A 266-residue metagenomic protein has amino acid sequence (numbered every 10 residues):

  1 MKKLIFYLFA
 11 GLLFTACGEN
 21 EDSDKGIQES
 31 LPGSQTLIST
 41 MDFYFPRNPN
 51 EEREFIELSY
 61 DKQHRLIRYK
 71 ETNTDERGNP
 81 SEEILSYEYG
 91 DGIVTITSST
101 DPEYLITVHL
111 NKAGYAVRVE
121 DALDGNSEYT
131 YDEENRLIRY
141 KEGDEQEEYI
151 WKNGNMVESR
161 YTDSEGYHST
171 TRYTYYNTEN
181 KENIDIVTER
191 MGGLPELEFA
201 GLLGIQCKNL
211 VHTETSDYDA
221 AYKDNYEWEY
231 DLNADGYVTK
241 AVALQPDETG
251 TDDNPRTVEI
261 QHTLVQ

Functional and structural regions predicted by a protein language model:
K2-Y7: Sec-dependent signal peptide recognition, specifically the positively charged N-region followed immediately by
F14-A16: C-terminal motif of bacterial Sec signal peptides marking the signal peptidase cleavage site
E19-Q266: Buried hydrophobic residues that stabilize the cores of well-folded domains
